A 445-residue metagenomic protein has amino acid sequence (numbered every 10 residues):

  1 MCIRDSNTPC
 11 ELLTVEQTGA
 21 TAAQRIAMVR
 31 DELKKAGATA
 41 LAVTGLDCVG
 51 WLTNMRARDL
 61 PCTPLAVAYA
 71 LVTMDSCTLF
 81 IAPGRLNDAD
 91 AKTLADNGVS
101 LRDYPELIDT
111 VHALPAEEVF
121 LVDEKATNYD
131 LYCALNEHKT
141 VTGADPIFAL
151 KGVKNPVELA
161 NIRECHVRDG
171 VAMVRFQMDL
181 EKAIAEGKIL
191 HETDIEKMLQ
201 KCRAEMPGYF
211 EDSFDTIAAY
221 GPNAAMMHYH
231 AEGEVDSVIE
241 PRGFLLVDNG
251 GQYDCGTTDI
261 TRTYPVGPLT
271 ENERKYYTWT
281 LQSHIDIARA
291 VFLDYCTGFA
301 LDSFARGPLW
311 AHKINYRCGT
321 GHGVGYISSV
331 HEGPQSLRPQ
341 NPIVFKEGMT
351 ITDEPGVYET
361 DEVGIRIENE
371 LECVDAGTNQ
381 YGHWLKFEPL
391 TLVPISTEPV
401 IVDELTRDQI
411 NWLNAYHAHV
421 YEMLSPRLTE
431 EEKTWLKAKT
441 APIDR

Functional and structural regions predicted by a protein language model:
I3-R445: Active-site neighborhoods and metal-handling regions in enzymes and metal-associated proteins
